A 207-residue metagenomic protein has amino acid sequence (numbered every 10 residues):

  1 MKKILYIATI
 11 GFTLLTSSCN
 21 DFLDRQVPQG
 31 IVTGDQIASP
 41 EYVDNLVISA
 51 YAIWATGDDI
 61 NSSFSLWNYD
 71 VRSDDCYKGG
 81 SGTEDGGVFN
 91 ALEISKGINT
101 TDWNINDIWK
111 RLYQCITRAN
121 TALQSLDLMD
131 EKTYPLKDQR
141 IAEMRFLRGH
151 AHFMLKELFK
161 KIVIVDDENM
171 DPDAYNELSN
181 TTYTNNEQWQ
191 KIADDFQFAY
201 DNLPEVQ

Functional and structural regions predicted by a protein language model:
M1-P28: Bacterial Sec-dependent N-terminal signal peptides
F12, R72-S73, T100, N104: Primarily recognizes Gram-negative and organellar outer-membrane beta-barrels
C19-F22, D59, S81, L155-D166: Proline-centered turn/helix-capping motifs that create local helix->coil transitions or kinks
C19-V71: Membrane-proximal, proline-rich intrinsically disordered regions
L23-D24, V32-T33, I37-A38, R72 (+3 more regions): Generic, ordered loop/turn and secondary-structure boundary motif
G34, N61-T83, V165-E168, P204-Q207: Short, surface-exposed recognition loops and adjoining beta-strand edges that mediate ligand/DNA contacts, enriched
D44-N45, A52-G57, G82-F159, S179-Q190 (+1 more regions): Conserved, well-structured interaction surfaces
M170-N180: Substrate-binding clefts and substrate-entry loops adjacent to catalytic sites of polymer-processing enzymes acting on
